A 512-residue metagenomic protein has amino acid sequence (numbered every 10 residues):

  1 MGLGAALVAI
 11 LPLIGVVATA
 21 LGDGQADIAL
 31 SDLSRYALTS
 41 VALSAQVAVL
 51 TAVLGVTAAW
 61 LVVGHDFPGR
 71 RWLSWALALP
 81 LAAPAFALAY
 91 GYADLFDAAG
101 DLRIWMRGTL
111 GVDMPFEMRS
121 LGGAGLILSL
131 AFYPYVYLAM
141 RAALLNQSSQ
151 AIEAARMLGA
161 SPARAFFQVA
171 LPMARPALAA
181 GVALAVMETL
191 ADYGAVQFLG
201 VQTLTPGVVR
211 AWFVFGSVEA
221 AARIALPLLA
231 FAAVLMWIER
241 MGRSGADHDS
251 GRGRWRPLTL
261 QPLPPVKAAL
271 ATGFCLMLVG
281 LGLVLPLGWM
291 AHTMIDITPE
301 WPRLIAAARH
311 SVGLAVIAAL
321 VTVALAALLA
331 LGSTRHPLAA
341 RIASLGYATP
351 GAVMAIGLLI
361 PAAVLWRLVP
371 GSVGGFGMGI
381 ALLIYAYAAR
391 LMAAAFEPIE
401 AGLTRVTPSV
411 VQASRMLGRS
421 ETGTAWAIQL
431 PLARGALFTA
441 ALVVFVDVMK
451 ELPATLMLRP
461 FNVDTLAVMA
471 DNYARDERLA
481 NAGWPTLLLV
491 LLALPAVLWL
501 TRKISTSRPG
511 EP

Functional and structural regions predicted by a protein language model:
M1-D23, S31-L145, M173-Y193, A221-R240 (+7 more regions): Membrane-water interface segments at the C-terminal ends of transmembrane alpha-helices in multi-pass inner-membrane
H65, L144-A174, V201, V406-T407 (+1 more regions): Short helix-to-coil transition segments within interhelical loops that connect adjacent transmembrane helices
H65-G69, L145-Q150, A160-A163, V214-V218 (+6 more regions): Juxtamembrane helix-boundary/capping and inter-helix hinge elements in multi-pass membrane proteins
S148-A151, G245-W255, A327-P337, P408: Cytoplasmic membrane-interface regions of multi-pass membrane proteins
S148-S149, R164, A195, V201-P206 (+4 more regions): Feature of multi-pass inner-membrane transport and sensor proteins that recognizes transmembrane helices together
M157, K503-P512: Short, charged juxtamembrane terminal tails flanking transmembrane helices
G159-A163, A177, G181-A185, A195 (+5 more regions): Internal, well-ordered domain-core segments that constitute the primary functional module of diverse proteins
L190-G216, K450-L479, P512: Glycine-rich helix-loop "coupling/hinge" segments at transmembrane-helix boundaries in multipass transporters
